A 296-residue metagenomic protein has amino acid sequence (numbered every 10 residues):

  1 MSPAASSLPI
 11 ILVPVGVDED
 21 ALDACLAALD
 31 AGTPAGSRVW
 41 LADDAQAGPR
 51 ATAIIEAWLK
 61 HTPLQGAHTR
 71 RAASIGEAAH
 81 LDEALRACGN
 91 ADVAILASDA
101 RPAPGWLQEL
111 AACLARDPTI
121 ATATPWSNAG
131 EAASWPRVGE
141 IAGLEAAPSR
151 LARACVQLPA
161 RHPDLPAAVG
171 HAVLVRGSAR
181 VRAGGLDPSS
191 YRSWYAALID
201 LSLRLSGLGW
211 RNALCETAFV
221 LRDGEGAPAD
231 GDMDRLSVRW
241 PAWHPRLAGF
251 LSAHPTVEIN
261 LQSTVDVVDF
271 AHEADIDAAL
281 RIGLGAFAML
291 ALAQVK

Functional and structural regions predicted by a protein language model:
D18-A31: Short, well-formed alpha-helical segments that are part of the catalytic scaffolds of diverse glycosyltransferases
D30-T69: Acidic donor-binding segment of Leloir-type glycosyltransferases
R71-C88: Glycine-rich, basic loop-to-helix element that forms the pyrophosphate-binding segment of sugar-nucleotide handling
N90-R101: Short beta-strand-to-loop acidic/aromatic patch adjacent to the donor-nucleotide binding site
P104-I141: Conserved donor NDP-sugar-binding/catalytic core segment of glycosyltransferases
G143-L144, A152-S178: A recurrent flexible, glycine/aromatic-enriched loop bordering the glycosyltransferase active site that acts as
P166-G184, S190-F219: A short, conserved alpha-helix in the catalytic core of glycosyltransferases
L203-A278: Active-site-adjacent helix/loop segment of glycosyltransferases that harbors family-specific signature motifs
